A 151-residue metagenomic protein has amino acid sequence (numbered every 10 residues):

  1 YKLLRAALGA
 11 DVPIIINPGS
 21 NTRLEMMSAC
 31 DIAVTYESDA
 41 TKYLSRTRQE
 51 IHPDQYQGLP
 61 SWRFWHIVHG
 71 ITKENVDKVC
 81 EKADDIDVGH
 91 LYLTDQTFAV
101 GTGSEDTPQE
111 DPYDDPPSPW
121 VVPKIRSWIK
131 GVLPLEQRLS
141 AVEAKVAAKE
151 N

Functional and structural regions predicted by a protein language model:
Y1-Q137: Glycan-processing catalytic domains of CAZymes
P134-K149: Amphipathic alpha-helical oligomerization/assembly segments
